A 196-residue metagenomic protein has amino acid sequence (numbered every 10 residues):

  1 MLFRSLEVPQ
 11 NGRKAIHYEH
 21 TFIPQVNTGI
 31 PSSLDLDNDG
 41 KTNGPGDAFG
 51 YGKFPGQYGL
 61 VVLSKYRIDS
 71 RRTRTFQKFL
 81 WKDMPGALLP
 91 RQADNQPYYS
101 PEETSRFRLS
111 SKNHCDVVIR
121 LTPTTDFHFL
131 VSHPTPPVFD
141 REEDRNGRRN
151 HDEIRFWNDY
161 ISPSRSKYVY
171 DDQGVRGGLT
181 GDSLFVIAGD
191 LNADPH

Functional and structural regions predicted by a protein language model:
M1-N95: Active-site surface patch of divalent metal-dependent phosphodiester/phosphate bond hydrolases
E7-G12, H20, P137-H196: Metal-dependent phosphoesterases centered on the DNase I-like endonuclease/exonuclease/phosphatase
G12-I16, K53-Q57, R108-S111, R120-T124 (+1 more regions): Extracellular/periplasmic catalytic domains that process cell-envelope and extracellular macromolecules
H20-I23, L60-S64, R72, D116 (+4 more regions): Structural recognition of the beta-strand scaffold that forms the well-ordered cores of secreted hydrolase catalytic
G52-G56, F107-S110, E143-I154: Solvent-exposed, acidic/flexible segments
K65-S70, A87, L109-H133: Beta-strand-turn-beta hairpins that frame and shape the catalytic cleft of phosphate-ester-processing enzymes
P90, P97-E103, F139-R149: Acidic/histidine-rich helix-loop elements that form or flank divalent-metal/phosphate-binding sites at the catalytic
Q96-R120, N158-G178: A Trp-anchored, charged/polar loop motif used as the substrate-binding/catalytic surface of acyl/ester-handling
